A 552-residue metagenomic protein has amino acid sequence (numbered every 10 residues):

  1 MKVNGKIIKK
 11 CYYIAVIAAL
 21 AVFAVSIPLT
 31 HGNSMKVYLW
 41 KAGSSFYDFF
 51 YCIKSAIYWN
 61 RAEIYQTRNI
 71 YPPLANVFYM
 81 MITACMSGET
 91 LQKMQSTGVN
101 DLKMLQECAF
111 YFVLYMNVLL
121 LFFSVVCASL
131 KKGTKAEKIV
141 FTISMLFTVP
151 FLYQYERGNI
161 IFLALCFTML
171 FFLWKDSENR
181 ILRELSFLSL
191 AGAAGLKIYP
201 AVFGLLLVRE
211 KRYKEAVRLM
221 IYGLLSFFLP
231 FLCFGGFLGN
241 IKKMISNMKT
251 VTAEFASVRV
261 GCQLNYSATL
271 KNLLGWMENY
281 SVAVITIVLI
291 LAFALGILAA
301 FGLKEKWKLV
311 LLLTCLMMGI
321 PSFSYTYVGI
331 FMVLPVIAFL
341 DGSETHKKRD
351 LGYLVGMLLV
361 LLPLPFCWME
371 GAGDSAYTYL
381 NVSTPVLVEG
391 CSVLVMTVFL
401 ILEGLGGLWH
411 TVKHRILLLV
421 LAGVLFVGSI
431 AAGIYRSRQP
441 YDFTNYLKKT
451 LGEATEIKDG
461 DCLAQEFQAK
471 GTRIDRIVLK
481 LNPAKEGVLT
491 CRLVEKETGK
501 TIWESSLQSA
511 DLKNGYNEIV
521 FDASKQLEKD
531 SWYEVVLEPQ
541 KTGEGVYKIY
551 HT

Functional and structural regions predicted by a protein language model:
K2-S177, R183-L185, E210-T326, V333: Primarily membrane-embedded glycan-assembly and transfer machineries that use lipid-linked glycans
C11-S26, L421-S437: Hydrophobic secretory-pathway targeting helix
N69-P72, A338-R436: Aromatic-enriched
R157, I161, M169, L173 (+4 more regions): Hydrophobic alpha-helical segments with transmembrane-like composition
F187, G239-K242, I330-I337, D350-G352 (+1 more regions): A cytosolic-side transmembrane-helix exit/cap motif
L188-R209, I320-F331: Transmembrane helices and adjacent periplasmic/lumenal helix-loop junctions of polyprenol-phosphate-dependent
T411-K413, F426-E497, S509-W532, E538-T552: Beta-sheet-rich sandwich/jelly-roll-like modules and their strand-loop junctions
T498-S506: Surface-exposed loop/edge segments in extracytoplasmic proteins
